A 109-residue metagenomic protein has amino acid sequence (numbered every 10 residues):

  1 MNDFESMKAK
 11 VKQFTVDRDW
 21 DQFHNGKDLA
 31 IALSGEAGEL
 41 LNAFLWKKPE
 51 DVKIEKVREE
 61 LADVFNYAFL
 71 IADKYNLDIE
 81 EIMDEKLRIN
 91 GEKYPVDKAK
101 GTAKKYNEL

Functional and structural regions predicted by a protein language model:
M1-L109: Flexible "arm" and connector segments at domain edges
